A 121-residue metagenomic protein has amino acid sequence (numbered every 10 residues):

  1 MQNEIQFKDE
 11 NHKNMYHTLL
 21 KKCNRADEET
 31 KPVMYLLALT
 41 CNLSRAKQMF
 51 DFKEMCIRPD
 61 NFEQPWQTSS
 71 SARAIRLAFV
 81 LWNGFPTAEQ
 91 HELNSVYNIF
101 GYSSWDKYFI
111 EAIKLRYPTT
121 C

Functional and structural regions predicted by a protein language model:
M1-T68, R76, N83-C121: Extended, charge-biased low-complexity segments that typically form long amphipathic alpha-helices/coiled-coils
